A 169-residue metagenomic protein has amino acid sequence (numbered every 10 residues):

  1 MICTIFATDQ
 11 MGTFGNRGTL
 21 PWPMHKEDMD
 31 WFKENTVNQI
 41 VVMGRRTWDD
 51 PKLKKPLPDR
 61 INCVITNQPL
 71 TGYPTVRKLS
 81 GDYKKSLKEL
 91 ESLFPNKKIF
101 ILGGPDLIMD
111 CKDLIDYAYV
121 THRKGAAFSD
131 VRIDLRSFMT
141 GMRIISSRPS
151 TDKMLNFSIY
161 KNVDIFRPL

Functional and structural regions predicted by a protein language model:
M1-L169: Enzymes that bind and transform nitrogen-containing heteroaromatic metabolites
